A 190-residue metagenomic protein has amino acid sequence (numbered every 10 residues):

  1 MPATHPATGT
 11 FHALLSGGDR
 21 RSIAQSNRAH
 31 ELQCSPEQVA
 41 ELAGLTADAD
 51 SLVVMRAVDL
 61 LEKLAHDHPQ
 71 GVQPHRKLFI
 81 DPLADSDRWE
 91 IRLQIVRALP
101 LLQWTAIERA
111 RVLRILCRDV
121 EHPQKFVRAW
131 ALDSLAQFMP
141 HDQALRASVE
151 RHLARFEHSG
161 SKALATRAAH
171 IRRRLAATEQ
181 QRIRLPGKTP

Functional and structural regions predicted by a protein language model:
M1-V54, A176-A177, P186-P190: N-terminal alpha-helical scaffold/docking segments in eukaryotic complex subunits
H5-G9, S35-T46, P69-P82, I107-D119 (+2 more regions): Amphipathic alpha-helical scaffolding segments comprising HEAT/armadillo-like alpha-solenoid repeats
S16, A47, A65-H66, A84-D85 (+3 more regions): Alpha-solenoid HEAT/Armadillo repeat architecture
D19-I23, S51-L52, R88-E90, P123-F126 (+2 more regions): Alpha-helix N-cap/helix-start positions at coil->helix boundaries
I23, A40, M55-V58, W89-V96 (+2 more regions): Alpha-solenoid HEAT/ARM repeat scaffold
D48-S86: A glycine-rich, hydrophobic loop/mini-helix early in the fold
E62, P100, A136-Q137, R173: Structural signature of alpha-helical solenoid repeat scaffolds
M139, A165-A177: TPR/TPR-like alpha-solenoid helical repeat scaffolds
